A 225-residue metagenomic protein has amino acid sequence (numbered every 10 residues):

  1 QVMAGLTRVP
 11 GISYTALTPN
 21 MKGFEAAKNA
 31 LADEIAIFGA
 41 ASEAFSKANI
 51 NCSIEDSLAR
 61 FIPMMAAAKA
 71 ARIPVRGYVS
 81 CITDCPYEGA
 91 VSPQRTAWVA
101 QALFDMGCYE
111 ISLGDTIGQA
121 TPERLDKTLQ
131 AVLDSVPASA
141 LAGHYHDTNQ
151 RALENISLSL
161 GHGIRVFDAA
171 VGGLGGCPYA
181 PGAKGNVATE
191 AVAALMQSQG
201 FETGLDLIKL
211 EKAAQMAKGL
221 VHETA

Functional and structural regions predicted by a protein language model:
Q1-A225: Catalytic cores and adjacent flexible loops of soluble metabolic enzymes that perform enolate/carbanion chemistry on
